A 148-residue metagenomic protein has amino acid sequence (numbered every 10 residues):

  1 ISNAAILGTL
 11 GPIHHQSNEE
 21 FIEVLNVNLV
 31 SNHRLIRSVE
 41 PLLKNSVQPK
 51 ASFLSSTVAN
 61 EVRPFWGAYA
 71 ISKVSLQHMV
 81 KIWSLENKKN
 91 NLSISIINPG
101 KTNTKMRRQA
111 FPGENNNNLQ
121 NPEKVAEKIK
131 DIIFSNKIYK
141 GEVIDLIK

Functional and structural regions predicted by a protein language model:
I1-A5, N28, F53, S95: Rossmann-fold scaffold of SDR-type NAD(P)-dependent oxidoreductases
A5-I6, N18, K44, Q48-K89 (+1 more regions): Catalytic loop of short-chain dehydrogenase/reductase
L7-G11, N103-T104: Short beta->alpha connector loops of Rossmann-like oxidoreductase domains
H14-H33, S52, L76: Catalytic Tyr-X3-Lys loop
L25-N32, P64, S72, N118: Short alpha-helix in the Rossmann-fold core of NAD(P)-dependent oxidoreductases
V27-V47, L85: Amphipathic alpha-helical dimer-interface segment in Rossmann-like NAD(P)H-dependent oxidoreductases
S52, N90-S95, E142: Rossmann-like NAD(H)/NADP(H) cofactor-binding core
I96-I97, T104, P112-K148: C-terminal helical subdomain
